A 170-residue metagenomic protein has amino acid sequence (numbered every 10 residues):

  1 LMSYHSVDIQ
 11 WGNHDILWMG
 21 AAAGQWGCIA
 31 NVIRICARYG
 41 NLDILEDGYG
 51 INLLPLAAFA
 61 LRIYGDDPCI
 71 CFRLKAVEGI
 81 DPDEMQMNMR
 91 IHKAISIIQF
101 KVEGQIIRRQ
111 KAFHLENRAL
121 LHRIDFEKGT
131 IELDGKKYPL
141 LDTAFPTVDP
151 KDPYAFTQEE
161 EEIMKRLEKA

Functional and structural regions predicted by a protein language model:
L1-A170: Feature recognizes metal-dependent phosphohydrolase scaffolds
